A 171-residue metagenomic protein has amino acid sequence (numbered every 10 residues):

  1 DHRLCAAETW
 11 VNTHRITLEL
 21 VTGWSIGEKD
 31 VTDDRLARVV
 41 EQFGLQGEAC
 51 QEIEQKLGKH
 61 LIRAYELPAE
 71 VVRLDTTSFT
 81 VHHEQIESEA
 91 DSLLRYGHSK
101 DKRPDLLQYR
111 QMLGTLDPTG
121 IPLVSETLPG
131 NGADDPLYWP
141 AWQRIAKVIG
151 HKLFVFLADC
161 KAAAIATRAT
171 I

Functional and structural regions predicted by a protein language model:
D1-I171: Conserved, well-structured functional cores that handle cations and Mg-NTP chemistry
